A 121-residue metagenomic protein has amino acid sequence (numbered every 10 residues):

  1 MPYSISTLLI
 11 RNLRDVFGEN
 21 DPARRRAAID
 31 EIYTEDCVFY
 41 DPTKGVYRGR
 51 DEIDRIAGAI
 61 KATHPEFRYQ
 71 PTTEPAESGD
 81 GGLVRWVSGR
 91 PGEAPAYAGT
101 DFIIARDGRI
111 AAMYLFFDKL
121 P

Functional and structural regions predicted by a protein language model:
M1-P121: C-terminal and inter-domain tail/linker signature
